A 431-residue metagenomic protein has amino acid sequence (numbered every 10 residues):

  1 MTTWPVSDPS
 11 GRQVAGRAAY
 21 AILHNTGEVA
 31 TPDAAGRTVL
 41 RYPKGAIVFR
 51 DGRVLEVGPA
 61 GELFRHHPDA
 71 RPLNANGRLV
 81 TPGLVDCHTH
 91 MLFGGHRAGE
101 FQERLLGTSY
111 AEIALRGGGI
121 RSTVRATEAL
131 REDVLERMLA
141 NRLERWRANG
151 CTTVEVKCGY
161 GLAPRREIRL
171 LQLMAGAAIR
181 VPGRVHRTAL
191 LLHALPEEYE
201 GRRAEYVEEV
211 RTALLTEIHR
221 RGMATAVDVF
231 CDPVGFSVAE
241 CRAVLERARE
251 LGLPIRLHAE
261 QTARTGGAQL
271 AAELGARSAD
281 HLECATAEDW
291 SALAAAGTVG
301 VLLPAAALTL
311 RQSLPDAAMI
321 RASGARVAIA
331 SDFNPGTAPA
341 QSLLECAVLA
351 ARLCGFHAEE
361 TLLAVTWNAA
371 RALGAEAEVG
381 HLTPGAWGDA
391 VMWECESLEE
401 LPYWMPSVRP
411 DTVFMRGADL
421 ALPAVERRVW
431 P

Functional and structural regions predicted by a protein language model:
M1-H66, L398-E400: N-terminal metal-binding scaffold of metallo-dependent hydrolase/deaminase domains
I22, A70-N74, R187, V413: Conserved beta-strand scaffold positions in the cores of enzyme catalytic domains, especially in NTP/NDP-utilizing
T26, I47, G52, G77 (+13 more regions): Divalent metal-coordination and catalytic microenvironments
A70-M138: Metal-associated gating/positioning segment near the N- to mid-region
R121-M138, E144, T152-G266: Metal-coordinating catalytic core of metallo-dependent amide/deamination hydrolases
R147, R211, H219-R220, R249 (+3 more regions): Non-catalytic positions within long, well-ordered alpha-helices that form the structural scaffold/packing of enzyme
P254-I255, R264-H381, W393-E399, M405-S407 (+2 more regions): Active-site-adjacent C-terminal substructures of enzyme catalytic domains
